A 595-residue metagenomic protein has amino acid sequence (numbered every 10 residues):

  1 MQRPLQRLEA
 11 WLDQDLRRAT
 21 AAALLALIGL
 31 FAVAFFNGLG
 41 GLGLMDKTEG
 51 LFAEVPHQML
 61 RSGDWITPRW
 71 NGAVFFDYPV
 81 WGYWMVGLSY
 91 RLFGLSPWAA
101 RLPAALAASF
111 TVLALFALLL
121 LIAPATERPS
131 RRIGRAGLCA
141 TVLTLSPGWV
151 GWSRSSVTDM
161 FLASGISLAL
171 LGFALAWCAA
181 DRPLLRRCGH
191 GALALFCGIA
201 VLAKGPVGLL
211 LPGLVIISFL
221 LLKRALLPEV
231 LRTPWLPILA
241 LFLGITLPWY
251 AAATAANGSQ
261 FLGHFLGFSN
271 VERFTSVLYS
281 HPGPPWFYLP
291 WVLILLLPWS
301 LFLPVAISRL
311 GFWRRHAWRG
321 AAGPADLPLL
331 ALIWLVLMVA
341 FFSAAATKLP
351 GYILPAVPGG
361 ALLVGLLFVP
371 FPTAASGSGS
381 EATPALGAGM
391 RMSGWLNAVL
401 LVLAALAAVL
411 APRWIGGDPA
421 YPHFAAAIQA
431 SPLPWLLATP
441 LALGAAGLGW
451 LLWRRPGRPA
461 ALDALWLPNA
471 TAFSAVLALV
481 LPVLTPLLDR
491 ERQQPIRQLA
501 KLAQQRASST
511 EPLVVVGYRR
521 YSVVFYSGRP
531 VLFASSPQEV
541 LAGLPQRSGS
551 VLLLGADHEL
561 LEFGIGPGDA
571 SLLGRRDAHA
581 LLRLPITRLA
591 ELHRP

Functional and structural regions predicted by a protein language model:
Q2-G377, A578: Membrane-integral, polyisoprenol-dependent glycosyltransferases of the GT-C/oligosaccharyltransferase superfamily
Q2-L8, G191, L195, R309-P595: Membrane-embedded architecture of ER/inner-membrane glycosylation machinery
